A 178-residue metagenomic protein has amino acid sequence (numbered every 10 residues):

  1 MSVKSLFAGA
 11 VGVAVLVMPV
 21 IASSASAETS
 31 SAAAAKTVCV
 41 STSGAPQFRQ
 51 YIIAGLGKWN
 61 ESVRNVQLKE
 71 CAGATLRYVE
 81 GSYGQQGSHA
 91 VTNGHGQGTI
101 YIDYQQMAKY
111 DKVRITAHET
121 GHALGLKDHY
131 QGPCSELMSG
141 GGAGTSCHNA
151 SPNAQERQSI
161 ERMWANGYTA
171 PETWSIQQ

Functional and structural regions predicted by a protein language model:
M1-A27: Secretory targeting and sorting signals
T29, R77-Y101: Catalytic zinc-binding patch centered on the HExxH motif and its immediate surroundings that defines zinc-dependent
A32-G44, H95-I102, G140-G141: Acidic/histidine-rich, surface-exposed loop or edge segments in extracytoplasmic proteins
C39-L68: A short alpha-helix/helix-coil micro-patch that ends at or immediately precedes a cysteine
W59, R114-D128: Active-site recognition of the HExxH zinc-binding catalytic motif
V63-G73, K127-P133, P171-S175: Surface-exposed patches in mature extracellular/periplasmic domains of secreted proteins
I100-A117: Short pre-active-site segment immediately N-terminal to the catalytic Zn-binding motif
Y110, A123-T169: The catalytic-center signature of Zn2+-dependent metalloproteases
